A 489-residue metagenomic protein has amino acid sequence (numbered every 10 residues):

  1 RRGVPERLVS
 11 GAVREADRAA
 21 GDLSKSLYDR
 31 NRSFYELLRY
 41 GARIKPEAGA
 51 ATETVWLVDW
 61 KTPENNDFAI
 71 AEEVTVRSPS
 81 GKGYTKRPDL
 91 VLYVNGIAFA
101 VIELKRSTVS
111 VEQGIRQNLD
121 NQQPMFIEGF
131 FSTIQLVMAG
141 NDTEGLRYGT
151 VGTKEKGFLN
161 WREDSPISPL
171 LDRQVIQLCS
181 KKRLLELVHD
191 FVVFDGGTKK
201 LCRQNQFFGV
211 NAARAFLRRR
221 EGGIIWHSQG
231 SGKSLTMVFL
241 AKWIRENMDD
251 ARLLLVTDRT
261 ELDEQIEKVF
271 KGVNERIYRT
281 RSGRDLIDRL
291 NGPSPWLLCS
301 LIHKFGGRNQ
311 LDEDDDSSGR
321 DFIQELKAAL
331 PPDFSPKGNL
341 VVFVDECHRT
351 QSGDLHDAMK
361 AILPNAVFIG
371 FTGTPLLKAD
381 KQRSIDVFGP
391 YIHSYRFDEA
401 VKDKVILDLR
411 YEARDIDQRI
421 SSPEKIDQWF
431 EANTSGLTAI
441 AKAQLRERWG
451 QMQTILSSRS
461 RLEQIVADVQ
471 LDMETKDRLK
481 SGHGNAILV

Functional and structural regions predicted by a protein language model:
R1-R252, E261-I277, P293-L297, H303 (+4 more regions): ATP-dependent helicase/translocase motor core
V94, F130, E246-D249, L290-G292 (+4 more regions): Conserved catalytic network of the ASCE P-loop NTPase/AAA+ motor domain
G230, D345, T372: Conserved G/P- and acidic residue-centered "switch" motifs that form tight phosphate/ATP-binding loops in soluble
A251-R259, H483-V489: Conserved RecA-like ASCE P-loop NTPase motor core of nucleic-acid helicases/translocases
T260, T280-D288, L301-G307: Conserved helicase motor
L262, K304, E346-T350, L376-L377: Residues immediately C-terminal
S318-D321, L330-I369: SF2 helicase catalytic motif II
K381-H483: Interdomain helical connector at the RecA1-RecA2 junction of SF1/SF2 helicase-like NTPases
